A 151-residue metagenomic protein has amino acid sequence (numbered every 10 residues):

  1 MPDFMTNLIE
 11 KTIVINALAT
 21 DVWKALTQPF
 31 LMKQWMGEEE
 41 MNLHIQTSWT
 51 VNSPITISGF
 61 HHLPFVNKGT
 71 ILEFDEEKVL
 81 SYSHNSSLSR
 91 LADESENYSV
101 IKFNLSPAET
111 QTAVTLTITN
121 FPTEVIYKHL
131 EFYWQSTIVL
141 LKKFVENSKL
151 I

Functional and structural regions predicted by a protein language model:
M1-N42: Hydrophobic ligand-binding cavity/cleft-lining segments
T6-T12, A19, P54, V66 (+3 more regions): Intrinsic-disorder/low-complexity, polar/charged segments enriched in Ser/Thr/Lys/Arg/Asp/Glu/Gln
E10, F30-V66: Short beta-edge strand/loop motif at the mouth of beta-sheet-based domains
V22-W23, M32, I55, I71 (+4 more regions): Hydrophobic pocket/interface hotspot
T27-Q28, E76, E146: Residues at helix-coil transition
Q46, H61-A108, T119: Hydrophobic-ligand binding "helix-grip"
T119-I151: A conserved amphipathic terminal alpha-helix motif
